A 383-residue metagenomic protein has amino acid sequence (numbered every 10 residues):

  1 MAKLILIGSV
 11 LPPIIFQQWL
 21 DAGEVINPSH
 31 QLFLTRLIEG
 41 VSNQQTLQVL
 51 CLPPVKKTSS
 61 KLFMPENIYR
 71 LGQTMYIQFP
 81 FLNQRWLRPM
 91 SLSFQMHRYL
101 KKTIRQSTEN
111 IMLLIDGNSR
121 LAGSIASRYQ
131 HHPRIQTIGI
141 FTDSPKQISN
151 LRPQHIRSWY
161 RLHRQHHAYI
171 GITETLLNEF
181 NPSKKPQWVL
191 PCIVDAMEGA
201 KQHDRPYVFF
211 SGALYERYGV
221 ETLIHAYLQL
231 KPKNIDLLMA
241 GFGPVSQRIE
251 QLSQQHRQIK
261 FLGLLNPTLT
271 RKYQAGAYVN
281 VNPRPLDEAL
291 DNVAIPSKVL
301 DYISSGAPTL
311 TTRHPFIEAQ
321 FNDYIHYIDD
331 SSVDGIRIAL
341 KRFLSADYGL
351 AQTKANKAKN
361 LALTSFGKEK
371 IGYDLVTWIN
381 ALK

Functional and structural regions predicted by a protein language model:
M1-K61, S107, L228-L230: N-terminal subdomain of nucleotide-sugar transferases
I5-I7, I170, A200-Y218, L223-Y227 (+2 more regions): Conserved donor-binding/catalytic core segment of Leloir-type glycosyltransferases
F33, I138, T142, K146 (+2 more regions): Donor nucleotide-sugar binding/catalytic pocket of nucleotide-sugar-dependent glycosyltransferases
L34-L37, R98-K101, R128-H132, D143-P145 (+1 more regions): Membrane-proximal helix-turn-helix segments that form the acceptor-binding/catalytic region of lipid-linked
Q44, S345-N380: A charged, aromatic-enriched C-terminal amphipathic alpha-helix characteristic of glycosyltransferases across folds
Q247-Q274, V279: Nucleotide-activated donor-binding/catalytic signature segment of Leloir-type glycosyltransferases, i.e., the conserved
Q274-N292, A307: Acidic donor-binding loop of glycosyltransferase active sites
I325-D334, K341-Y348: Conserved acidic donor-binding segment of nucleotide-sugar-dependent glycosyltransferases
